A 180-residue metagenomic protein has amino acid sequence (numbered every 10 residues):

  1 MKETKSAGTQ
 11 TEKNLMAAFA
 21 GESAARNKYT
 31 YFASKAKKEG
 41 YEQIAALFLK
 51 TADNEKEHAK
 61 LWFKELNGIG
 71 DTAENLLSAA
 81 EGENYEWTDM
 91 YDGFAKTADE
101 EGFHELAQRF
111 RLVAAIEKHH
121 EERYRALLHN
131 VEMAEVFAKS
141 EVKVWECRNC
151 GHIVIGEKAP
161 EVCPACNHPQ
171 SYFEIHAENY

Functional and structural regions predicted by a protein language model:
M1-Y180: Non-heme di-metal
